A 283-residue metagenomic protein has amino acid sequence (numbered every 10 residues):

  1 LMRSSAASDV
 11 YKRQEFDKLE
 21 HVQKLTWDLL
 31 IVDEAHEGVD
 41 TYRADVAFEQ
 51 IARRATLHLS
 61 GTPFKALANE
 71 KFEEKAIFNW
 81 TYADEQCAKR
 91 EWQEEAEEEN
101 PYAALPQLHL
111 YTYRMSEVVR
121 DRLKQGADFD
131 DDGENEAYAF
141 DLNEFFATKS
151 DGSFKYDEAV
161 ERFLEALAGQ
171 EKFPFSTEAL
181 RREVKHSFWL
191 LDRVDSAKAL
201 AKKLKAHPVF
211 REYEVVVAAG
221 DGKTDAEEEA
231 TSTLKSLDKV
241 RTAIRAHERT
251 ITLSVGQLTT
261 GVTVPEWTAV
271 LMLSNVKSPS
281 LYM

Functional and structural regions predicted by a protein language model:
L1-A7, Y11: Single conserved hydrophobic/aromatic residue that forms the stacking wall/gate of nucleotide- or nucleobase-binding
E15-F16, L253-W267: SF2 helicase motor core recognition
E20-H58, P63: SF2 helicase catalytic motif II
E34-H36, L258, N275: Conserved Walker B
L67-H186: Interdomain helical connector at the RecA1-RecA2 junction of SF1/SF2 helicase-like NTPases
E178-K203: Conserved strand-helix element at the start of the C-terminal RecA-like helicase core
V215-V255: Conserved helicase ATPase core of P-loop NTP-dependent helicases/translocases
T260-N275, L281-Y282: A short beta-strand element within the Helicase C-terminal
